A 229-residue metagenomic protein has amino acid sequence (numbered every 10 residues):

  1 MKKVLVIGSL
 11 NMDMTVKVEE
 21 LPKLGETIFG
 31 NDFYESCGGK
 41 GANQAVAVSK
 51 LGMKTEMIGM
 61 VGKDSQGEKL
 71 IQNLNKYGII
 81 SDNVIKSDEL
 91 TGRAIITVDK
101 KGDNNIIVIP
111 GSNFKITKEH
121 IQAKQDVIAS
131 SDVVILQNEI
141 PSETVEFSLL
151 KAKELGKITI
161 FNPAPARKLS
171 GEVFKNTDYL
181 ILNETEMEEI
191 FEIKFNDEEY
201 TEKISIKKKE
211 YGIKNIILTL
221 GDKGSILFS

Functional and structural regions predicted by a protein language model:
M1-M60, S65-K69, K76: Glycine-rich phosphate/adenosyl-contacting loop at the front of the ribokinase-like
L5, E56, I135, I160 (+1 more regions): Structural detector of well-ordered beta-strand residues that form the stable sheet scaffold of enzyme domains
V46, R93-T97, N105, G224-F228: Short beta-strand scaffold segments in enzyme catalytic cores
S49, E146-E154, K209: Surface-exposed amphipathic alpha-helices with a cationic face
N73-D88: A glycine-rich helix N-cap at a beta->alpha junction
G78, F114-E119, T159-A166: Short gly/ser/thr-rich secondary-structure transition/capping motifs
K86, I96-V133, N138: Conserved phosphate-binding/catalytic loop of the ribokinase/pfkB sugar-kinase fold
K153-S229: Conserved phosphate/ATP/ADP-binding segment of small-molecule kinases
